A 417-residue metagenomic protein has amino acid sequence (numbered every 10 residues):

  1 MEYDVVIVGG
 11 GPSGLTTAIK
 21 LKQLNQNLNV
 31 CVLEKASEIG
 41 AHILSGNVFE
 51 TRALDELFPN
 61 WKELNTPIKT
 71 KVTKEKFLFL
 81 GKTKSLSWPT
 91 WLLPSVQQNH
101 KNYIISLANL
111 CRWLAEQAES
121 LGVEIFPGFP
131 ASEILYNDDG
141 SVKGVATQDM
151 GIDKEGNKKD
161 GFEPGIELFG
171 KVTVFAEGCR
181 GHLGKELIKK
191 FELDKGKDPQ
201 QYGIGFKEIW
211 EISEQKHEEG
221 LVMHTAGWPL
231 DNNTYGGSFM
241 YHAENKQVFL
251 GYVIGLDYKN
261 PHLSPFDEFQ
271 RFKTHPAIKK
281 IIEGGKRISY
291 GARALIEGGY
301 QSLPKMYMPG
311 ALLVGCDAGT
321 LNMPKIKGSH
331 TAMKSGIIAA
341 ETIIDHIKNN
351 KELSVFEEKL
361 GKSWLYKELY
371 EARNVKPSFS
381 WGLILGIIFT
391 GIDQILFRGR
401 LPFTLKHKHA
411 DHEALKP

Functional and structural regions predicted by a protein language model:
Y3-C31: N-terminal Rossmann-like FAD-binding beta1-loop-alpha1 element of flavoenzymes
K35-T83: N-terminal FAD cofactor-binding segment of flavoenzymes
I68-V72, F77-G81, P89, L365-P417: Ferredoxin-type iron-sulfur electron-transfer modules and their immediate structural context
I104, D317-H330: Glycine-rich phosphate/pyrophosphate-binding beta-alpha loops
A108, Q117-I278, I338, T342: Predominantly flavin-linked oxidoreductase catalytic cores and closely associated redox partners
A292-M323: FAD-binding beta-loop-beta segment adjacent to the flavin cofactor pocket
G319-K325, E341-L383: Active-site-proximal substrate-binding core of FAD-dependent oxidoreductases
H330-H346: An active-site-proximal "capping" alpha-helix that borders the catalytic cofactor pocket
